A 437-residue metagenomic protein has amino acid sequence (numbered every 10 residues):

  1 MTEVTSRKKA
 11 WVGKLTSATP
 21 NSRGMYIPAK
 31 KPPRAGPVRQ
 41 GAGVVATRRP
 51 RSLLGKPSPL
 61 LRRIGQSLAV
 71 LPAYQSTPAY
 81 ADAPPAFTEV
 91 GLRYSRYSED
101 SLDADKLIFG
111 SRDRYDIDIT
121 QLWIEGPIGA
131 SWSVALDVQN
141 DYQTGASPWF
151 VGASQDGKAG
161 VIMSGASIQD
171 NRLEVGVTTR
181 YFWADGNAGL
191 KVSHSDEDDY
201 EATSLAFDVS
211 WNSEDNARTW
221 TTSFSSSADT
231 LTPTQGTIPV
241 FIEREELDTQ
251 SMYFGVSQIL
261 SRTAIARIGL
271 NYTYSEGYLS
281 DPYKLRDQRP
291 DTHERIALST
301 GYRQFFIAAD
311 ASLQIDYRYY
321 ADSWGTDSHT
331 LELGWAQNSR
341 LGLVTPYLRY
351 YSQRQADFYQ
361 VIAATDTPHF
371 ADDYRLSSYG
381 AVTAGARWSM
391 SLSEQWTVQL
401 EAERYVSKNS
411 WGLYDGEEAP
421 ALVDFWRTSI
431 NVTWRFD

Functional and structural regions predicted by a protein language model:
V90-Y94, L136-V138, L190, W220-F224 (+6 more regions): Membrane-embedded beta-strand positions of outer-membrane beta-barrel proteins
Y94-D100, N140-T144, W183-D185, V192-D198 (+10 more regions): Transmembrane beta-strands of outer-membrane beta-barrel pores
S101-F109, S147-A153, K191-S193, Y200-D208 (+5 more regions): Outer-membrane beta-barrel translocator domains and adjoining extracellular loop/strand segments of Gram-negative
D103-A104, Q139-V175, T219-G277, Y347-S389: Outer-membrane beta-barrel translocator/channel fold
D105-S111, G160-G165, K191-S195, A206-D208 (+6 more regions): Extracellular loop and loop/strand-boundary signature of outer-membrane beta-barrel proteins
L122-G126, V177-Y181, F207-W211, F254-Q258 (+5 more regions): Residues on the lipid-exposed face of transmembrane beta-strands in outer-membrane beta-barrel proteins
W132-V134, D185-L190, D215-W220, R262-I268 (+3 more regions): Repeated loop/turn-to-beta-strand initiation elements of outer-membrane beta-barrel proteins
L422-D437: Outer-membrane beta-barrel "beta-signal"
